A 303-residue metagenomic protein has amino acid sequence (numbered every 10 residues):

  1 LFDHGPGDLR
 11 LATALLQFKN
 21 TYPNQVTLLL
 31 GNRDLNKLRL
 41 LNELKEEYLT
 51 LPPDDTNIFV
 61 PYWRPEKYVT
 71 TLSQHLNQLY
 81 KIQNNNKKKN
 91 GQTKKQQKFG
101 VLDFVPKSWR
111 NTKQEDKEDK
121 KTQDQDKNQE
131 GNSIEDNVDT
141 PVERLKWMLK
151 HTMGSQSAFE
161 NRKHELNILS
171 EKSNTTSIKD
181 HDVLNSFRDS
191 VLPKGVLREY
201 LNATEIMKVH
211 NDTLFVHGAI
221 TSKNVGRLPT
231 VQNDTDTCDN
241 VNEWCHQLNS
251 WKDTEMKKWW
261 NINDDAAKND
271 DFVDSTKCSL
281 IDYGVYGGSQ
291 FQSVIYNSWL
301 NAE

Functional and structural regions predicted by a protein language model:
L1-E303: Feature recognizes metal-dependent phosphohydrolase scaffolds
